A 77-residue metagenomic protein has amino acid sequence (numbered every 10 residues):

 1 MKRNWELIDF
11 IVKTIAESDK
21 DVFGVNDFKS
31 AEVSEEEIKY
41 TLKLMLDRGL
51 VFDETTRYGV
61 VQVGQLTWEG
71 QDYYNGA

Functional and structural regions predicted by a protein language model:
K2-S30: Short amphipathic alpha-helical interface segments
W5-D9, K39, K43, G64 (+1 more regions): Non-catalytic, well-ordered alpha-helical scaffold segments
I15-S18, M45, G49, Y74-A77: Generic structural signal for hydrophobic core residues of well-folded globular domains
A31-G49, V61: Short amphipathic alpha-helical interaction segments
D53: Short beta-strand "wing" residues that participate in macromolecule-binding interfaces
Q62-A77: Short, amphipathic alpha-helical interaction segments positioned at domain boundaries
